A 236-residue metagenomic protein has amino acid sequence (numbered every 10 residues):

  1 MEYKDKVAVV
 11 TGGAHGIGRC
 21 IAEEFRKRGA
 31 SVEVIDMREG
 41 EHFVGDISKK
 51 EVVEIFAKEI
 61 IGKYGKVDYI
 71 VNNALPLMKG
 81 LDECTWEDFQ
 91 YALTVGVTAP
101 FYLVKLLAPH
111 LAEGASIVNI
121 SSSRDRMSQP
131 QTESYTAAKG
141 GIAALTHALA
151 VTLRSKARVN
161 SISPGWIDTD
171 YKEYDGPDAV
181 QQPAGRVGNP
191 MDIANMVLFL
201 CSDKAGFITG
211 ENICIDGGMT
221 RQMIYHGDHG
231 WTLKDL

Functional and structural regions predicted by a protein language model:
E2-V32: Canonical Rossmann dinucleotide-binding motif of NAD(H)/NADP(H)-dependent dehydrogenases/reductases, specifically
N73-M78, G218: Conserved NAD(P)H cofactor-binding loop of Rossmann-fold oxidoreductase domains
G80-L93, D178: Substrate-binding pocket helix/loop in short-chain dehydrogenase/reductase
V104, A138, T146: Active-site helix of classical SDR
P109, A150-S155, G206: Alpha-helical segment proximal to the catalytic Tyr-Lys
S122: Residue(s) in the substrate-gating loop at a strand-loop-helix junction that position the organic substrate next
S161-I162, G176-I208, I215-G217, L236: C-terminal helical subdomain
